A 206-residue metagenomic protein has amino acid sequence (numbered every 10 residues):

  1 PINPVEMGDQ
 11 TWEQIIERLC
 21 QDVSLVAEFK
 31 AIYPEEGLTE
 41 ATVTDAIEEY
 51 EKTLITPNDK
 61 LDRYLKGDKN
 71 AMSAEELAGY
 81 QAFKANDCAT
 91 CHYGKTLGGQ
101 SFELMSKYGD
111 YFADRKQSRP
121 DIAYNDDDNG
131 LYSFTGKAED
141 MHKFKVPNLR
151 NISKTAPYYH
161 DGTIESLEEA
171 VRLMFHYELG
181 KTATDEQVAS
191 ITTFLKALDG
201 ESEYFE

Functional and structural regions predicted by a protein language model:
P1-E206: Periplasmic c-type cytochrome electron-transfer domains
